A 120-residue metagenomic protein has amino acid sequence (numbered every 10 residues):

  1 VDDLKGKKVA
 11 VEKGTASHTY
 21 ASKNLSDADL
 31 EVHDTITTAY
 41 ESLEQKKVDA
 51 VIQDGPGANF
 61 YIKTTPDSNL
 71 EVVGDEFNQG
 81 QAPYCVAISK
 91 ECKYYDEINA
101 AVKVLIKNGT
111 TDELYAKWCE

Functional and structural regions predicted by a protein language model:
V1-E120: Proline/Glycine/Serine-rich low-complexity intrinsically disordered segments that serve as flexible stalks/linkers
